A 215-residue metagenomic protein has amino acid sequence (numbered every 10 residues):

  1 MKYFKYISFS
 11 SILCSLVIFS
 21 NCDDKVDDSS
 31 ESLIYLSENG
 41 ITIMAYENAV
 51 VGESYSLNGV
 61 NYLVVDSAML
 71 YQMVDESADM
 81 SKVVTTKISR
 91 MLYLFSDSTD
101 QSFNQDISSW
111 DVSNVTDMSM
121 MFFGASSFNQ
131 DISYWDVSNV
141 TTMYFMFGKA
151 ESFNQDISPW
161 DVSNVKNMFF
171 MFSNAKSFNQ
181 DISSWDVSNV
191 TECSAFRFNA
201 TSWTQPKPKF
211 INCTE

Functional and structural regions predicted by a protein language model:
M1-F9: Bacterial N-terminal signal peptides that target proteins for export
S11-C14: Repetitive helical segments and hydrophobic/amphipathic motifs
I18-N21: C-terminal motif of bacterial Sec signal peptides marking the signal peptidase cleavage site
D23-E215: Negatively charged
